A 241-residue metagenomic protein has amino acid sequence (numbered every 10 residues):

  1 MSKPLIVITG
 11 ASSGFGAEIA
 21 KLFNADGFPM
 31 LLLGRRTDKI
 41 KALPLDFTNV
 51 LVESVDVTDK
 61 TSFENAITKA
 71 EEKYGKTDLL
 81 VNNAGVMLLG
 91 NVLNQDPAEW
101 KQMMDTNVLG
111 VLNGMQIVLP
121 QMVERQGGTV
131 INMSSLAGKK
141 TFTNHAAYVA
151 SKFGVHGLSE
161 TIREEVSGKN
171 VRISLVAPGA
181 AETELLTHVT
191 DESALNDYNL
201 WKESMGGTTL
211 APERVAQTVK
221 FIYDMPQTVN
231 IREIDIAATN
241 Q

Functional and structural regions predicted by a protein language model:
S12-S13: Conserved glycine-rich cofactor-binding loop
D26-K41: Conserved glycine-rich Rossmann-like NAD(P)H-binding loop of the short-chain dehydrogenase/reductase
S54-N65, P97: The beta1-alpha1 cofactor-binding region of Rossmann-like NAD(H)/NADP(H)-dependent oxidoreductases
N91-V92, E99-K101: Substrate-binding pocket helix/loop in short-chain dehydrogenase/reductase
M115, S151: Active-site helix of classical SDR
S135: Residue(s) in the substrate-gating loop at a strand-loop-helix junction that position the organic substrate next
L175-V176, L195-Q241: C-terminal helical subdomain
